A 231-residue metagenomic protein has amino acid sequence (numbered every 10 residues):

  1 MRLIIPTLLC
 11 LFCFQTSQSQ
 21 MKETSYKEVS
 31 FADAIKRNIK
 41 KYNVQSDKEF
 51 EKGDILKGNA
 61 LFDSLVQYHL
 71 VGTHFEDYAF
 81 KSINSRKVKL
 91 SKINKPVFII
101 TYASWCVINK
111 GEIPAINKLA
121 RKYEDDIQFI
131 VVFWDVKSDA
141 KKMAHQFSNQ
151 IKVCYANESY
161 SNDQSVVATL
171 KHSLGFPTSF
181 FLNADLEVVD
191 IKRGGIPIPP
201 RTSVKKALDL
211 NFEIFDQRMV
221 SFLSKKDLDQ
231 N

Functional and structural regions predicted by a protein language model:
M1-S25: Bacterial Sec-dependent N-terminal signal peptides
Q20-I39: Short N-terminal segments immediately surrounding and downstream of signal-peptide cleavage
E49-V88: N-terminal "domain-start" segment that seeds a small globular fold
F75-E76, P96-V97, F176-T178: Short loop/turn microsegments at loop-to-beta-strand junctions
R86-N117, Q128: Short active-site neighborhood of thiol/selenol oxidoreductases, capturing the structured segment around
G111-S148, Y160-S165: Structural microenvironment flanking redox-active thiols in thiol-disulfide oxidoreductases
I130, F147-A184: Short, internal strand/loop/helix patches that form the active-site neighborhood or redox-interaction surface
F176-N231: Thiol-/selenol-based redox modules, centered on thioredoxin-like and closely related oxidoreductase domains
